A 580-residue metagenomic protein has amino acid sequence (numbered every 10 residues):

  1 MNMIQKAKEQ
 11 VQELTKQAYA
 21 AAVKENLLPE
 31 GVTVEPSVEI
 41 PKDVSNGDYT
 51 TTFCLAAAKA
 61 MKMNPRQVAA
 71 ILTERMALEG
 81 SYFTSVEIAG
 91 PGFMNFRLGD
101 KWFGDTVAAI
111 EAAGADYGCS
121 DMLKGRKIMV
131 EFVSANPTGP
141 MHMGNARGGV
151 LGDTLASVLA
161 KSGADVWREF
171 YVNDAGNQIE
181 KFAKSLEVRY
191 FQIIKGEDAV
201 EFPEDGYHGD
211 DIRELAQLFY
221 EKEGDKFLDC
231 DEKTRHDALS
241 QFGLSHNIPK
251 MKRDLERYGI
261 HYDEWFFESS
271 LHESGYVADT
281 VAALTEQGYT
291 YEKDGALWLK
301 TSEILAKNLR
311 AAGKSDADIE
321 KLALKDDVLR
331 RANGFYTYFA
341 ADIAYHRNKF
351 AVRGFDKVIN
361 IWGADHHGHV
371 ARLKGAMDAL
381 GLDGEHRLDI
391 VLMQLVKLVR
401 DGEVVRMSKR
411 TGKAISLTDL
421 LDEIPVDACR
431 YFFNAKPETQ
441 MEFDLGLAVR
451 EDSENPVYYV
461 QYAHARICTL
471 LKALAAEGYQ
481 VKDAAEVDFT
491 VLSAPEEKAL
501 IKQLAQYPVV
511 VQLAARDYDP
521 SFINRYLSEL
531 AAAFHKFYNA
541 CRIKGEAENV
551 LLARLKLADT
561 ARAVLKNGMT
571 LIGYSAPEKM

Functional and structural regions predicted by a protein language model:
N2-G104, E111, A115, C119-M580: Non-catalytic interaction-recognition regions
